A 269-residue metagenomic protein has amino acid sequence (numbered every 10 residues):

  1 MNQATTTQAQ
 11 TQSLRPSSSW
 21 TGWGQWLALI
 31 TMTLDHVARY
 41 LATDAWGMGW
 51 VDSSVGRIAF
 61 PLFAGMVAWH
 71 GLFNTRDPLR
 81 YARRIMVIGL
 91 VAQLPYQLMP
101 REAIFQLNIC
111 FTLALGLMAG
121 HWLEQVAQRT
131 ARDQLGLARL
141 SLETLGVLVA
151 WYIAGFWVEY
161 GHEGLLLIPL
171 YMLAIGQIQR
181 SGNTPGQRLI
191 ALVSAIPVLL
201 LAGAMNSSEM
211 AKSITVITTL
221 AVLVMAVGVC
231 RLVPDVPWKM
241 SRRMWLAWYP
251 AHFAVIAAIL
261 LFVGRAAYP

Functional and structural regions predicted by a protein language model:
M1-P269: Alpha-helical transmembrane segments and their immediate juxtamembrane cytosolic regions
